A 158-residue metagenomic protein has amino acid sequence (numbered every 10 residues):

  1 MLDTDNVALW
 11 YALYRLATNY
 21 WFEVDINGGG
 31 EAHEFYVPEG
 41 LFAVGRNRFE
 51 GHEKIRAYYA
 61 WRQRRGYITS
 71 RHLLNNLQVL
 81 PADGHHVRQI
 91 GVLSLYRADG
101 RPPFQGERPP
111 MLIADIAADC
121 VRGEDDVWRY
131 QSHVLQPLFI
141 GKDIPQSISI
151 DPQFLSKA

Functional and structural regions predicted by a protein language model:
M1-I26, G30, E34-P38: Short, low-complexity N-terminal intrinsically disordered segments enriched in polar/charged residues
Y11, T69-S70, P109-M111: Transmembrane beta-barrel outer-membrane domains
A17, L73-L77, P103, D115-I116: Short structured motifs
G29-Y96: A solvent-exposed, acidic/Ser-Thr-rich amphipathic alpha-helical stretch
Y67, L95-R108, F139-D143: Short, cysteine-centered beta-strand-loop-beta hairpins and adjacent loop/turn segments enriched in charged/polar
Q78, P109, A114, S149-L155: Extended, composition-driven regions rather than compact fold-specific motifs
R88, L112-S149: Short beta-strand edge/turn micro-motifs at domain boundaries
S132, Q153-A158: Compositionally biased, intrinsically disordered linkers/stalks adjacent to structured regions
